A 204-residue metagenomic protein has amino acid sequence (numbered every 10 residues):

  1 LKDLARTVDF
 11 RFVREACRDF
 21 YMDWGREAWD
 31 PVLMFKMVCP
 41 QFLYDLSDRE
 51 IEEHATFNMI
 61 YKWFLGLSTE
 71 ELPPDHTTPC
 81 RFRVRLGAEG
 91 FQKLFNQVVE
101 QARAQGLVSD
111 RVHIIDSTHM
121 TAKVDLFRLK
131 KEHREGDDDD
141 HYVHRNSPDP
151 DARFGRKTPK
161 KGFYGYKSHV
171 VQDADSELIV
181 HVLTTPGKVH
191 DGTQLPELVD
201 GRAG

Functional and structural regions predicted by a protein language model:
L1-V8, P31, L46-E52, H141-A152: Short charge-dense sequence patches
L1-Y44: Basic, short loop/linker segments at the boundary and entry of helix-turn-helix/winged-helix-like folds
D3, D45, W63-T69, S109 (+3 more regions): Generic structural "secondary-structure junction" signal
R6-R11, D23, L67-E71, D139-H141 (+1 more regions): Short hydrophobic/aromatic-rich motifs at helix boundaries and adjacent loops
C17, Y61-K62, R103: Short hydrophobic/aromatic segments of transmembrane alpha-helices and their interfaces
E27-F91: Short, positively charged, Gly/Tyr-enriched micro-motifs that form contact patches at catalytic or ligand/partner
E53-T56, P74-G204: Polybasic low-complexity intrinsically disordered regions
